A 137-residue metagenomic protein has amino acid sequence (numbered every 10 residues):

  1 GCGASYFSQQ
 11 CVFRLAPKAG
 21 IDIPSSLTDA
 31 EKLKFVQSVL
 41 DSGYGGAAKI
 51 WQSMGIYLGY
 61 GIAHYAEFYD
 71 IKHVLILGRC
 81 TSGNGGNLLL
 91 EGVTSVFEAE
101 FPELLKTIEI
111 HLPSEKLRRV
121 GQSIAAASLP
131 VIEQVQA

Functional and structural regions predicted by a protein language model:
C2-A137: ATP-binding/phosphotransfer module of carbohydrate and carboxylate kinases, centering on a glycine-rich
